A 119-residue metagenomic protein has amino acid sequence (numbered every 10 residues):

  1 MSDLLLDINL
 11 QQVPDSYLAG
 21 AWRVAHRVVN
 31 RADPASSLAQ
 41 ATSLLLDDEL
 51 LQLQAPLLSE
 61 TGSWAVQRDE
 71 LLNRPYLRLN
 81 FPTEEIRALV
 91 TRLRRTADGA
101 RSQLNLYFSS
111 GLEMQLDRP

Functional and structural regions predicted by a protein language model:
M1-P119: Lipid interaction determinants
